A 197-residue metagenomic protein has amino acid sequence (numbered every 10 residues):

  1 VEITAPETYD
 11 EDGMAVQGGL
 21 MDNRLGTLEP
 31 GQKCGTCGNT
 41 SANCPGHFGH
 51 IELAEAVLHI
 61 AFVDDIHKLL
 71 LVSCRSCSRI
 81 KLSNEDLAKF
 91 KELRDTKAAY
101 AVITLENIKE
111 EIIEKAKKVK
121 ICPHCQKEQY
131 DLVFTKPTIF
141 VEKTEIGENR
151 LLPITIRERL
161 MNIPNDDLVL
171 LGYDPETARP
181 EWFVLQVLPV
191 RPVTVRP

Functional and structural regions predicted by a protein language model:
V1-P197: Conserved core architecture of multi-subunit DNA-directed RNA polymerases
